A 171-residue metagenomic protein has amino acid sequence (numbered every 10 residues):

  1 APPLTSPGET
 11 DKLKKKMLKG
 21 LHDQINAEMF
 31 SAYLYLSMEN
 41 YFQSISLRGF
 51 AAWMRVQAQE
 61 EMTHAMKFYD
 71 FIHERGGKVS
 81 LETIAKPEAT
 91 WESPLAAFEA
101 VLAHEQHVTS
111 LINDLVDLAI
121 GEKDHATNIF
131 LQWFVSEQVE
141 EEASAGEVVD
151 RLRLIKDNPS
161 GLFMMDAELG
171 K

Functional and structural regions predicted by a protein language model:
A1-K171: Iron-associated oxidoreductase/ferritin-like identity signal
